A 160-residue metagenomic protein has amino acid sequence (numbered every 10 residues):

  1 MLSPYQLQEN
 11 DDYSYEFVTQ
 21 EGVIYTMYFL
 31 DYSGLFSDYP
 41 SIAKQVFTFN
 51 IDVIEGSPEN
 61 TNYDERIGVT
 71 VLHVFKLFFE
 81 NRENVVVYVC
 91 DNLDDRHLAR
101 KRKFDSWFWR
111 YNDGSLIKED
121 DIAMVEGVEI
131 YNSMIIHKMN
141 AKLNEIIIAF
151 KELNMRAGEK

Functional and structural regions predicted by a protein language model:
M1-K160: Non-catalytic substrate-recognition and accessory regions of acyl/acetyltransferase enzymes
